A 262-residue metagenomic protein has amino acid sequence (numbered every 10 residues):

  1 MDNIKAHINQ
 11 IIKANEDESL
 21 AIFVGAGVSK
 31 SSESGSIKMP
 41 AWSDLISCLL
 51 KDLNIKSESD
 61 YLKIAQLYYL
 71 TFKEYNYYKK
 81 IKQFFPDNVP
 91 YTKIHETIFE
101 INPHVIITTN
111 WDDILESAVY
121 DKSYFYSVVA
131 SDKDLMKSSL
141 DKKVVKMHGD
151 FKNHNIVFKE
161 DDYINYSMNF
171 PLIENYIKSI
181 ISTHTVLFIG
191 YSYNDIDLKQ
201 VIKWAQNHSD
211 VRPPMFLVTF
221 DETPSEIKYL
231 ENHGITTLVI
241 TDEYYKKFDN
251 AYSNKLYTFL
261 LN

Functional and structural regions predicted by a protein language model:
M1-I107, I114-S123: Gly/serine-rich nucleotide phosphate-binding loop at the start of the catalytic core of nucleotide/ADP-ribose-handling
M1-I22, K93-I101, K122-Y124, D132-L140 (+2 more regions): SIR2/sirtuin-family catalytic core signature
V24, T108, H148, T219: Short beta-strand/turn micro-motifs composed of small residues that flank or help shape donor/cofactor-binding pockets
G27-K30, D112-I114, D150-K152, S192-N194: Short, solvent-exposed loop/turn segments at secondary-structure junctions
T108-T109, F188: Short beta-strand scaffold positions
D132, H148, K159-D161: Aspartyl protease catalytic domain
H154-I173: A short, charged helix-loop
